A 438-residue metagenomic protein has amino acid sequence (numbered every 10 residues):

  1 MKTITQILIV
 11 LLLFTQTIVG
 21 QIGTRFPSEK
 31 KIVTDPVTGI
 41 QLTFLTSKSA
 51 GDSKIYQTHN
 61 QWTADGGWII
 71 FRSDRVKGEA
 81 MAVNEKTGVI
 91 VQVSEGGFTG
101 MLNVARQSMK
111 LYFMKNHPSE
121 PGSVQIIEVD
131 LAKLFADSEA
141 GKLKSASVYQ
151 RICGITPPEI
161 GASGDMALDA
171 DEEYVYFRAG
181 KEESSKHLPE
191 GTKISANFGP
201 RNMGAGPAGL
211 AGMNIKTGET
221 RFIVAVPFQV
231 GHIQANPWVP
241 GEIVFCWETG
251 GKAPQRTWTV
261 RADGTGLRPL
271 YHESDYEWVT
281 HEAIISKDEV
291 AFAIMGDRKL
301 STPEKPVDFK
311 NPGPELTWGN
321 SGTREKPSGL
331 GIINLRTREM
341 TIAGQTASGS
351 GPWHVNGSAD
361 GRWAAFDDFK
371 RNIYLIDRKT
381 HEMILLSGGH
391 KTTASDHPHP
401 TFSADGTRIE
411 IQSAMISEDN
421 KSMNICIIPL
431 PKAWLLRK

Functional and structural regions predicted by a protein language model:
Q21-T43, N202-A208: Blade/loop signatures of beta-propeller domains
I22-T24, N116-S138, F177-A205, C246-A253 (+2 more regions): Short, conserved, GDST-rich strand-edge loop motifs in beta-rich repeat architectures
V33-S53, A82-F98, A132-G161, M213-Q229 (+6 more regions): Multi-bladed beta-propeller domains
G51, Y56-H59, V76-P118: Blade-loop segments of beta-propeller domains
H59-W68, S73, M101-K110, M114-H117 (+6 more regions): Blade-terminus and WD-like Trp-Asp/Gly-His loop motifs, strongest in beta-propeller folds
G97-A208, F222-A225: Asp-box/WD-like beta-propeller blade repeats and closely related beta-sheet repeat scaffolds
E289, A293-G331, L335-E382: Loop/turn-rich, solvent-exposed surfaces of beta-rich toroidal or solenoidal domains
H397-K438: Blade-level signature of beta-propeller repeat domains, shared across WD40, Kelch, NHL, RCC1 and BNR/Asp-box propellers
